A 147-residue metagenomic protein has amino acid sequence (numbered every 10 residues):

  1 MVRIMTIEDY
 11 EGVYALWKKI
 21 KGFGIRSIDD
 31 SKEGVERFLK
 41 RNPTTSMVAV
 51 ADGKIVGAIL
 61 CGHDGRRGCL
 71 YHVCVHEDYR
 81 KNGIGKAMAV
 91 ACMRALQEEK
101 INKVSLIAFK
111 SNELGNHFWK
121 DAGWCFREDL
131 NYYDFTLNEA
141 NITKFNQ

Functional and structural regions predicted by a protein language model:
M1-V13: A short beta-loop-alpha structural element at the N-terminal edge of CoA-dependent acyl/N-acetyltransferase catalytic
E36-V48, C69: A short helix-loop-beta-strand connector motif used in the catalytic cores of GNAT acetyltransferases and, in some
V48, K54-G62, C69-C74: Conserved beta-strand in the GNAT
V50, V73-R80, A108-F109: A short, internal acetyl-CoA/4′-phosphopantetheine-binding micro-motif in the GNAT/acyltransferase core
G62-Y71, R80, R127-L130: A conserved beta-turn-beta hairpin within the catalytic core of GNAT-like acetyltransferases that forms part
V75, K81-R94, D121: Conserved acetyl-CoA-binding loop-helix of GNAT-fold acetyltransferases
A89, L96-A108: Conserved GNAT acetyl-CoA-binding A-motif
L106-G115, D134: Conserved beta-strand-loop-alpha-helix junction that forms the acyl-donor binding cleft
